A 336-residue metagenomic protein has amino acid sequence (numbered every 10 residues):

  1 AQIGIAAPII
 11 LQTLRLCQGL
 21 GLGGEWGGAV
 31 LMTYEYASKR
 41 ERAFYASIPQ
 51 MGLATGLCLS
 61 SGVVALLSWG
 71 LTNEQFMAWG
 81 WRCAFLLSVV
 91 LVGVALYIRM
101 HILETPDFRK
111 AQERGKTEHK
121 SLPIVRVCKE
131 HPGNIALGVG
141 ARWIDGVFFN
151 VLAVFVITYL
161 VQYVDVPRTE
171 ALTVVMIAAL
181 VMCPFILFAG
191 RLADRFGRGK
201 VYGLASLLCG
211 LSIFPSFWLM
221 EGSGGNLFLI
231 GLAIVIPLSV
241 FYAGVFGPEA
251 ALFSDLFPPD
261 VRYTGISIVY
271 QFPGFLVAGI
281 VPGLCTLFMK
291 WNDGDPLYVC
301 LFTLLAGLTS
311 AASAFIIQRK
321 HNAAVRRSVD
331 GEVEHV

Functional and structural regions predicted by a protein language model:
A1-G4, L207-G224: C-terminal ends and interior cores of transmembrane alpha-helices in multi-pass membrane transporters/permeases
A43-S68, S267-V281: Glycine-rich segments within core transmembrane alpha-helices of 12-TM secondary carriers
L53-R99: Helix-loop-helix hairpin linking two adjacent transmembrane segments in secondary transporters
W69-L86, L287-L305: A membrane-interface helix-boundary motif in multi-pass transporters
A95-I102, L252, F302-V336: Multi-pass alpha-helical transporter architecture, strongest for 12-TM Major Facilitator/SLC carriers used
P132-A179, V277-P282: Extracytoplasmic gate region of multi-pass secondary transporters
I186-R198: Helix-to-loop junctions at the C-terminal end of transmembrane segments in multipass secondary transporters
R195-L207: Cytoplasmic membrane-interface "Motif A"-like loop-to-helix N-cap segments of 12-TM Major Facilitator Superfamily
